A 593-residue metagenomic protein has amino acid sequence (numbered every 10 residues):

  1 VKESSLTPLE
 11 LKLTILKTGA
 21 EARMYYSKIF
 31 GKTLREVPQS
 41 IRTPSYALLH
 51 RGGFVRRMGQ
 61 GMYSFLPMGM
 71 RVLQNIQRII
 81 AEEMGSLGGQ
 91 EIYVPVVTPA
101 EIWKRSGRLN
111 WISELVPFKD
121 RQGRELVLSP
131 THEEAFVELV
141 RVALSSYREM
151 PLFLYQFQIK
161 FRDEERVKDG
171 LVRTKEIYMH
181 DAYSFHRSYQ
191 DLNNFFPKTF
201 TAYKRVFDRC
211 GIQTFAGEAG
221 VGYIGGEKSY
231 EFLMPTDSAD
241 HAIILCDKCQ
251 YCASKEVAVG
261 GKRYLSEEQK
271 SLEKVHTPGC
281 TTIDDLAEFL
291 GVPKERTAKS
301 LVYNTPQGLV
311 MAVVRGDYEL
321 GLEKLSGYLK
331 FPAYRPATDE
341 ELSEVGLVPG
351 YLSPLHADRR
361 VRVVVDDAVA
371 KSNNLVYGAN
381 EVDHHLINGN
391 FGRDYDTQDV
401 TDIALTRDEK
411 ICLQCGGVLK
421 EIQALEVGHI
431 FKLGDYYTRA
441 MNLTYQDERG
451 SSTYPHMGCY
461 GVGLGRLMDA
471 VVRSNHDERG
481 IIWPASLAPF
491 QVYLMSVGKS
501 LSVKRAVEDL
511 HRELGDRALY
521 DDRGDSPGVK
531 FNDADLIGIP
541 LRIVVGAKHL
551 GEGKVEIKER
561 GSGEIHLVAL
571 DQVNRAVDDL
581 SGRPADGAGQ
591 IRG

Functional and structural regions predicted by a protein language model:
V1-T7: Intrinsically disordered, low-complexity segments enriched in serine/proline and basic residues
K12-R23: Short, Lys/Arg-enriched N-terminal segments with co-localized hydrophobic residues within the first ~10-30 amino acids
A22-R121, Y178, Y183-G222, D317-Y318: TRNA-binding/sensing appendages of the translation machinery
W111-V127, M234-K248: Acidic, His- and aromatic-enriched active-site or binding-groove loops in soluble protein domains that engage sugars
E133-V140, R166-A182, R187-Y460, L464: Extended, low-hydrophobicity, polar/charged segments
L286, G458-Q491: C-terminal, non-catalytic macromolecule-binding modules
G480-K530: Generic long, charged, amphipathic alpha-helical segments
L510-V568, Q572: C-terminal structured "cap/appendage" subdomains that terminate the fold
